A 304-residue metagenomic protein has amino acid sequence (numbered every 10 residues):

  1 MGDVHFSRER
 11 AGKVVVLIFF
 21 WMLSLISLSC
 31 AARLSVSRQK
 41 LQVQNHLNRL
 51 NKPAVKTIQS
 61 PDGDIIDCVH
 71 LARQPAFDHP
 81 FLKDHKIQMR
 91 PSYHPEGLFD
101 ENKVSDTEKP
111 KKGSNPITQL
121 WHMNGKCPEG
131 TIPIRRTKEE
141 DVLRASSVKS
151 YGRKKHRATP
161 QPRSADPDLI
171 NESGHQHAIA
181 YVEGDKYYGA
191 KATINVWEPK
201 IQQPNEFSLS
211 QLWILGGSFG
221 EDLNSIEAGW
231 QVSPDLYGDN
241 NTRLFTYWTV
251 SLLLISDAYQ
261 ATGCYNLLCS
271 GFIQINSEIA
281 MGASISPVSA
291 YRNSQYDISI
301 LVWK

Functional and structural regions predicted by a protein language model:
G2-K304: Exposed, interaction-prone regions of secreted/extracellular proteins
